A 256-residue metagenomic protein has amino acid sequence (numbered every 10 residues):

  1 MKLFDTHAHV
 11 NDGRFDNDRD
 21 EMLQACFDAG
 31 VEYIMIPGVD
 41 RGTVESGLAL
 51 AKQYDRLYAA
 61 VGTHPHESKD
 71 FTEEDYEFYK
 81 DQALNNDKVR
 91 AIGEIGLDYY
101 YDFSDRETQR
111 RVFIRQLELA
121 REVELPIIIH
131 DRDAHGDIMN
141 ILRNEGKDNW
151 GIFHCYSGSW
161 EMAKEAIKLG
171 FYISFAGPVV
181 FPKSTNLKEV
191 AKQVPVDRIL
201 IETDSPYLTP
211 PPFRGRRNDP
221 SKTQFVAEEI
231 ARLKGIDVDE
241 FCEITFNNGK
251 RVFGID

Functional and structural regions predicted by a protein language model:
M1-D256: Mid-domain alpha/beta scaffold segments of enzyme catalytic cores
